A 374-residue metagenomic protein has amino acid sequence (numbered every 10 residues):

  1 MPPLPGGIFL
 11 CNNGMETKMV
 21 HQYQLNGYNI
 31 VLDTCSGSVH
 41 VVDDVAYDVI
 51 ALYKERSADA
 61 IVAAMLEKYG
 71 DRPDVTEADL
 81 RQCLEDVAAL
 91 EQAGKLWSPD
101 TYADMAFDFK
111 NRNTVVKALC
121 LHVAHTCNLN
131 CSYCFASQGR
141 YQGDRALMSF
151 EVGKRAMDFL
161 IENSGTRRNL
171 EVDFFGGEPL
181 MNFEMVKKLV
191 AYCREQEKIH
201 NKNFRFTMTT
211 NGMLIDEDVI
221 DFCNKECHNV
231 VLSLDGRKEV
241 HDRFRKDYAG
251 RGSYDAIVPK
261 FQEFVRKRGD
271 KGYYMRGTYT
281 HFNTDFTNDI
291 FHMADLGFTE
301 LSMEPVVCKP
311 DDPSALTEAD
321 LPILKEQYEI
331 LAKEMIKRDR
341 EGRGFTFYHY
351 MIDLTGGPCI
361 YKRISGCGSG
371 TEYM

Functional and structural regions predicted by a protein language model:
M1-I8: Intrinsically disordered, low-complexity segments enriched in serine/proline and basic residues
T17-K18, Q22-D48, T346-M374: Accessory C-terminal segments flanking Radical SAM cores
C35-A78: Short amphipathic alpha-helical interface segments
V75-D86, L90, K95-D221, K225-E226: Conserved alpha-helical substructure of the radical SAM core
M181-L301: Conserved AdoMet/S-adenosylmethionine-binding subsite of the radical SAM
R243-D255, Q262, R266-G370: Radical SAM enzyme [4Fe-4S]-AdoMet core and its adjacent flexible, acidic and glycine-rich loops/tails across
